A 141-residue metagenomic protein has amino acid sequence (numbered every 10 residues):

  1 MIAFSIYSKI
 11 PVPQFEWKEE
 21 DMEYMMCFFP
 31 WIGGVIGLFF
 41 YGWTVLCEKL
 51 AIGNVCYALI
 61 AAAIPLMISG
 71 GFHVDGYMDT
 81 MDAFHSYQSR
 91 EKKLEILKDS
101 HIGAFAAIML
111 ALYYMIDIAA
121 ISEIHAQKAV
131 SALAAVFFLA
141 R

Functional and structural regions predicted by a protein language model:
M1-G70, M81-L94, S100, F105-A140: Hydrophobic alpha-helical transmembrane segments
D75-M78: Short helix-terminus and kink motifs of transmembrane alpha helices, predominantly at the cytoplasmic interface
